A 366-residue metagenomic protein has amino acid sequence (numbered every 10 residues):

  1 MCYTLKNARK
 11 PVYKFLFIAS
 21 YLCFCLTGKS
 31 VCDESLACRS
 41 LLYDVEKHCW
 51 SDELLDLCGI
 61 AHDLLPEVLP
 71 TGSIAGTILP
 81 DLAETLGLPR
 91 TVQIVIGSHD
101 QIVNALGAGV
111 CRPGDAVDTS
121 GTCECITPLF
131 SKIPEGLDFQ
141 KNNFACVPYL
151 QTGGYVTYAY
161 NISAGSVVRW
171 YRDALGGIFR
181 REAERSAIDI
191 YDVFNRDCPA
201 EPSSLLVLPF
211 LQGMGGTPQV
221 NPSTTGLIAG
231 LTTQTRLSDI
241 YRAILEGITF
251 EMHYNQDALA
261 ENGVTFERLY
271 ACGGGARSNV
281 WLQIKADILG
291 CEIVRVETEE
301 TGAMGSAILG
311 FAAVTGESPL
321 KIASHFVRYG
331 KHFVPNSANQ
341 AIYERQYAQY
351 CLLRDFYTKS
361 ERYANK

Functional and structural regions predicted by a protein language model:
C2-V31, L36, L41-D52, D56-L57 (+2 more regions): Active-site core segments that coordinate phosphate-bearing ligands/cofactors across diverse enzyme families
D44-E46, T71-A75: Short beta-strand to alpha-helix junction loop
G59-S73: A conserved helix-loop-beta module that forms one wall/lid of the active-site cleft in ATP-utilizing catalytic domains
